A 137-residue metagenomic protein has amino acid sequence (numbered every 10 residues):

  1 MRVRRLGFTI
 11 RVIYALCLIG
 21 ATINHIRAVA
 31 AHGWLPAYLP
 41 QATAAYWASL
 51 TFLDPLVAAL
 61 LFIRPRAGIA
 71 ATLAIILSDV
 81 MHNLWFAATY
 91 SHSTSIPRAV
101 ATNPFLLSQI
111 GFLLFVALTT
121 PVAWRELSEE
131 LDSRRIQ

Functional and structural regions predicted by a protein language model:
M1-Q137: Topology signature of small-to-medium multi-pass alpha-helical membrane proteins
